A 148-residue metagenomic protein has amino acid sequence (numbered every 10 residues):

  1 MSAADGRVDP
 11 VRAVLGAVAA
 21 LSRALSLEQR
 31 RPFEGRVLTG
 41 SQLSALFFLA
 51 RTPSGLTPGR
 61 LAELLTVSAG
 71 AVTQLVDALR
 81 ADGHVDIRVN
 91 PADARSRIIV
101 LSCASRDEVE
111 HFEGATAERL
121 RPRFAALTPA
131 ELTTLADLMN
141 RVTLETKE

Functional and structural regions predicted by a protein language model:
M1-D9, A130-E148: C-terminal regulatory/oligomerization modules of transcriptional regulators
M1-R36, D82: N-terminal leader segment of winged-helix/HTH proteins
A13, S44-F48, D107, T134: Pre-recognition alpha-helix immediately N-terminal to the DNA-recognition helix within helix-turn-helix or winged-helix
V18-L21, L25-P32, L65, E108-F124 (+2 more regions): Alpha-helical linker/hinge and terminal dimerization helices associated with HTH transcriptional regulators
L27-S68, D82: N-terminal helix-turn-helix DNA-binding core of bacterial DNA-binding proteins
P58-G59, G70, D77, R97: Residues within helix-turn-helix
A71, L75-A78, D82, L138: Residues within the DNA-recognition helix of helix-turn-helix
D77-T133: Charged, amphipathic alpha-helical coiled-coil/dimerization segments
